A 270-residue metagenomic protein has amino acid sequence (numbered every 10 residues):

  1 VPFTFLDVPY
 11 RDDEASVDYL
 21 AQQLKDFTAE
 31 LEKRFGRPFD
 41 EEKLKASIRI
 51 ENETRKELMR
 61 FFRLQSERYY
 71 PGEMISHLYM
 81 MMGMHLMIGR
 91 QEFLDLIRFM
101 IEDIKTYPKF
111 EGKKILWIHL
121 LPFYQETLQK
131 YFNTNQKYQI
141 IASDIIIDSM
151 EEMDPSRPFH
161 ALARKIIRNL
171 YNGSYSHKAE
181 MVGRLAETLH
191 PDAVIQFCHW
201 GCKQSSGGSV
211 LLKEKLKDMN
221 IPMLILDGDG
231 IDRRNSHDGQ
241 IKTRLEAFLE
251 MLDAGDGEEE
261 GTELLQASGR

Functional and structural regions predicted by a protein language model:
V1-E41, S143-L265: Trp/Phe/Arg-rich N-terminal binding region typifying the photolyase-homology
A21, K25, A29-E152, Y171: A charged, amphipathic alpha-helical module
A267-R270: Flexible inter-domain linker/hinge segments
